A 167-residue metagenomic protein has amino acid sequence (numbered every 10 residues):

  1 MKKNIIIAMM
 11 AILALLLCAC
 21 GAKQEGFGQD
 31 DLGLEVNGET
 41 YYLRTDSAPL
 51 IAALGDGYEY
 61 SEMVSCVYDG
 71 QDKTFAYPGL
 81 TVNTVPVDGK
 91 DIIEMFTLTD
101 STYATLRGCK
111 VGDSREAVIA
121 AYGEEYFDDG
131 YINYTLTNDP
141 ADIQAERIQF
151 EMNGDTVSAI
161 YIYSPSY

Functional and structural regions predicted by a protein language model:
M1-N4: Positively charged n-region of N-terminal signal peptides that target proteins for export
L16-A19: C-terminal motif of bacterial Sec signal peptides marking the signal peptidase cleavage site
G21-K23: Bacterial signal peptide processing site
E25-E59: N-terminal export/targeting and maturation segments
G28-V36, E94-Y103: Acidic/histidine-rich, surface-exposed loop or edge segments in extracytoplasmic proteins
L34-Y41, T102-C109, R147: Second-shell loop/turn segments in exported
S47-G89, K110, R115-Y167: A cross-family detector of function-defining hotspots
